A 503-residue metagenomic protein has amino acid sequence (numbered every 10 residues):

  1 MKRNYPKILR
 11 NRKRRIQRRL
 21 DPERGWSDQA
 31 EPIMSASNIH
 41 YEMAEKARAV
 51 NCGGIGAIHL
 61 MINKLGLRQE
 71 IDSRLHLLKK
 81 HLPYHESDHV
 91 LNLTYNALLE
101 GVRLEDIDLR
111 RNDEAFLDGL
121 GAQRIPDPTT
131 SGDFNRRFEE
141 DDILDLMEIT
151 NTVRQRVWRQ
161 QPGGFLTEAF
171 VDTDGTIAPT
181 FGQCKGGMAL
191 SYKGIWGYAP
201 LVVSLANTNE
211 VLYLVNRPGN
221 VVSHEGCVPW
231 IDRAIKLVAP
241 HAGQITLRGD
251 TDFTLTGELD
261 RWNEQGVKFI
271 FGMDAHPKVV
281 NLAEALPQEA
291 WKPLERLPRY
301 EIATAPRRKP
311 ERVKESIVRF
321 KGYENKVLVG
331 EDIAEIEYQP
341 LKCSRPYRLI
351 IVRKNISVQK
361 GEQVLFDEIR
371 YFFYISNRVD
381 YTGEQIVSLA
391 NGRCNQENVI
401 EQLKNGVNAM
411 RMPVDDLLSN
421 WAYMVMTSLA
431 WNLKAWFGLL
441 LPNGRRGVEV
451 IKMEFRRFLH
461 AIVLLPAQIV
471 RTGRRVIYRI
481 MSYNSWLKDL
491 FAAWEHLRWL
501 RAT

Functional and structural regions predicted by a protein language model:
M1-N220, C227-P240, G438, L464-T503: Dynamic "connector" segments at or just before major functional cores
K2-L9, W26-S37, K268-V399, N405 (+1 more regions): An anionic, glycine-rich sequence signature occurring as long contiguous blocks
I33-I39, Q69-S73, R111-E114, R261 (+5 more regions): Short acidic (Asp/Glu) and glycine-rich catalytic loops that position anionic groups and cofactors
M61, I107, G383-L417, W421-A422 (+2 more regions): Short amphipathic alpha-helical "interface-anchor" segments enriched in bulky aromatics
D174, Q244-T254: Acidic/histidine-rich, metal-coordinating catalytic segments
T176-A178, T208-E210, P218-G219, D252 (+8 more regions): Short, glycine-/Ser/Thr-/acidic-enriched flexible segments
L259-K268: Short, surface-exposed basic-aromatic patches at helix termini and helix-loop junctions that form
M410-Y483: Basic, amphipathic alpha-helical segments enriched in Lys/Arg and hydrophobic/aromatic residues
